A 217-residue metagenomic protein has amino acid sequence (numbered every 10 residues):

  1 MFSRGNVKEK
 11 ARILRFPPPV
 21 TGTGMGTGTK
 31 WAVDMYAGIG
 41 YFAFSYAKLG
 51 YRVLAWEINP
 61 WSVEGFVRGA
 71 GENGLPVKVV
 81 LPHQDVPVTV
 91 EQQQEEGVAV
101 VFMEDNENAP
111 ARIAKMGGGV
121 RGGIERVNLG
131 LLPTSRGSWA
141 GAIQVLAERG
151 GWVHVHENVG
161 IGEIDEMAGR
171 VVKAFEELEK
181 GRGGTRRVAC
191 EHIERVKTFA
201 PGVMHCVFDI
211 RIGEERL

Functional and structural regions predicted by a protein language model:
M1-G22: SAM-dependent Rossmann-like transferase core, predominantly class I methyltransferases with a strong bias toward
T21-T29: Threonine-centered tandem repeat motifs in low-complexity domains
G28-G38: Conserved class I S-adenosyl-L-methionine
T29, G123-V127: Local beta-strand N-terminus motif with an aromatic residue
W31, R52, W152: Residues at the starts of beta-strands that form the adenosine-phosphate
I39-Y51: Conserved SAM-binding loop of SAM-dependent methyltransferases across substrates and taxa, primarily the Class I
W56-G122: S-adenosyl-L-methionine
A114-K115, G123-I124, L132-G141, V145-A147 (+1 more regions): C-terminal catalytic and target-recognition region of SAM-dependent MTase-like enzymes, primarily methyltransferases
